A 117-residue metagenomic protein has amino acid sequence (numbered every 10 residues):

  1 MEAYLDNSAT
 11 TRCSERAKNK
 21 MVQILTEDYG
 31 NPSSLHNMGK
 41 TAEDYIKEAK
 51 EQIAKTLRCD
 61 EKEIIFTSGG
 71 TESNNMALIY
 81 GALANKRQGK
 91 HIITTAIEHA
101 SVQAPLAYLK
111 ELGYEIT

Functional and structural regions predicted by a protein language model:
M1-T117: Pyridoxal 5′-phosphate
